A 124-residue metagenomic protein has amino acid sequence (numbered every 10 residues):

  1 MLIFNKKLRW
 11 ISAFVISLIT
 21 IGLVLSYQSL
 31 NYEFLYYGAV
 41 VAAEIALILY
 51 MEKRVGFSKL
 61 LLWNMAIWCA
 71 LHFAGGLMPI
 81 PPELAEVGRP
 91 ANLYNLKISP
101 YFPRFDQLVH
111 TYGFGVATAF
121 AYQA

Functional and structural regions predicted by a protein language model:
L2-A124: Bulky hydrophobic segments
